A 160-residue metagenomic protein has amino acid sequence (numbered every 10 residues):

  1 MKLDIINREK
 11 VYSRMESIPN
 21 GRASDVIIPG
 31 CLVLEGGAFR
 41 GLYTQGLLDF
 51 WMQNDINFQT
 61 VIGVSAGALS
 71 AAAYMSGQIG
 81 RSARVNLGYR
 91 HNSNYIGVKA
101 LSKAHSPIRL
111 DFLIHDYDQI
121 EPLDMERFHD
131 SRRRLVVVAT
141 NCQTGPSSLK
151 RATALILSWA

Functional and structural regions predicted by a protein language model:
M1-P29, C142: Small-residue-rich anion-binding loops in enzyme active sites
K2, R8, V26-I120, L149-A160: Patatin-like phospholipase
I18-N20, L48, L123-R127: Intrinsically disordered, low-complexity segments enriched in polar/charged residues with Gly/Pro, especially when
R22-S24, E126-H129, A139: Short secondary-structure boundary/capping segments
I120-R134: A short alpha-helix-loop-beta-strand transition element characteristic of N-terminal alpha/beta dinucleotide-binding
R132-T153: Internal, conserved structured core segments that host functional sites
